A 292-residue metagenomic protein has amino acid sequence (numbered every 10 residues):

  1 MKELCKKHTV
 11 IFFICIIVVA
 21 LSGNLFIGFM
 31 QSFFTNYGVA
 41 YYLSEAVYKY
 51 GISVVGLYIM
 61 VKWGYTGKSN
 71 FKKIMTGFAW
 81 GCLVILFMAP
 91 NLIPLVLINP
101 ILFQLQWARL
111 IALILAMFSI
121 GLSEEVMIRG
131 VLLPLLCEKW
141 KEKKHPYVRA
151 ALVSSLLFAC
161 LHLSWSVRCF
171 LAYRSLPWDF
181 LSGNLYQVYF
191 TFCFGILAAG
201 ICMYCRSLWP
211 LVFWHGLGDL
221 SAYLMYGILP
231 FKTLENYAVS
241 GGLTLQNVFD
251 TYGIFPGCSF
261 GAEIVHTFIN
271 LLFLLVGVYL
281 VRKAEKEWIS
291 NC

Functional and structural regions predicted by a protein language model:
M1-K7, P256-G257: Short, Lys/Arg-rich N-terminal segment immediately upstream of the first membrane anchor
K2-C5, I101-I111, W140-H145: Helix-boundary and loop/linker segments of multi-pass membrane transporters
F12-V61, I74-L86, I93, W107-A116 (+2 more regions): Alpha-helical transmembrane segments in multi-pass membrane proteins
L25-T35, L92-L102, S164-R174: Juxtamembrane "helix-exit" motif on the non-cytosolic side of transmembrane helices
V61-N70, L133-P134: Cytoplasmic membrane-interface regions of multi-pass membrane proteins
F78-C82, I101, D179-Y186: Short, amphipathic, aromatic/basic-enriched membrane-interface segments that mark the entry/exit of transmembrane
F78-I98, S123-E124, A159-H162, S166-C169: C-terminal halves and exits of single transmembrane alpha-helices
L113-C292: Transmembrane helix-loop-helix hairpins at the membrane interface of multi-pass integral membrane proteins
